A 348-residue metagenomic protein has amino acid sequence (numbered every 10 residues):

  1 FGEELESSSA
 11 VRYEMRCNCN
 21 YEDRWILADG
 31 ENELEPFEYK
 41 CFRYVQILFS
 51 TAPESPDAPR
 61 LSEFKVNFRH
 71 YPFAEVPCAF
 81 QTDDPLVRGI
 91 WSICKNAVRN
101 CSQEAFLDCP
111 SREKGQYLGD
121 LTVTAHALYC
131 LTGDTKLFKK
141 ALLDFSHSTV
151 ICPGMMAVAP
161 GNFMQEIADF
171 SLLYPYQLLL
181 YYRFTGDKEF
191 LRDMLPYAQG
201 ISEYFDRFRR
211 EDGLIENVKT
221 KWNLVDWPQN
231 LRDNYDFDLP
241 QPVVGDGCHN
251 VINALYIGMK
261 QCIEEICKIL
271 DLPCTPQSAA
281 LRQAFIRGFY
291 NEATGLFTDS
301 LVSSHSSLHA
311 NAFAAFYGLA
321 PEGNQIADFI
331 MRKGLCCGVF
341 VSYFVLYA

Functional and structural regions predicted by a protein language model:
F1-D108, D120, K136-A141, M156-P160 (+3 more regions): Extracellular/oxidizing-compartment recognition motifs
P110-Q116: Short secondary-structure junction/hinge motifs that connect adjacent elements
Q116-A348: Active-site core of glycosidic bond-cleaving carbohydrate-active enzymes
